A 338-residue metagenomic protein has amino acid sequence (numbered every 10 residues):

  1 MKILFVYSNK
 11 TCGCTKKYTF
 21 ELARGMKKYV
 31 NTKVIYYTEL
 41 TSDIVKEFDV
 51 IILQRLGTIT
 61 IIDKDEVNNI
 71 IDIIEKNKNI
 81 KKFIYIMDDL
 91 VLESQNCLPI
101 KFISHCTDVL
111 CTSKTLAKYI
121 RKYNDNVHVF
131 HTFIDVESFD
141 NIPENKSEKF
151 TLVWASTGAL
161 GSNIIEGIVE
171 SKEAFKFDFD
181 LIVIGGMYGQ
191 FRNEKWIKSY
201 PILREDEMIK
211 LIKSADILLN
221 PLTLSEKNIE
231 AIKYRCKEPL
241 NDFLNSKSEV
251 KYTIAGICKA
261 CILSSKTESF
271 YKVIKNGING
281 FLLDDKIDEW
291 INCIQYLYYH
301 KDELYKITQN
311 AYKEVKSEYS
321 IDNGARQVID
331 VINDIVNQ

Functional and structural regions predicted by a protein language model:
M1-E39, D108, E170-F175: N-terminal subdomain of nucleotide-sugar transferases
T15-Y18, L22, V136-S138, S147-M208: Conserved catalytic-core segment of nucleotide-activated headgroup transferases in glycan assembly
K33-I120: Extended catalytic core of nucleotide-activated donor transferases of GT-like folds
I103, K210-A215: Short alpha-helical donor nucleotide-sugar binding micro-motif in glycosyltransferases
T107-Y119, N124-D140: Donor nucleotide-sugar binding/catalytic pocket of nucleotide-sugar-dependent glycosyltransferases
E137, D285, Y299-N333: A charged, aromatic-enriched C-terminal amphipathic alpha-helix characteristic of glycosyltransferases across folds
A159-S162, D206, D216-I257, L263-K272: Nucleotide-sugar-dependent
N276-G277, F281-I287, Y296-K301: Conserved acidic donor-binding segment of nucleotide-sugar-dependent glycosyltransferases
